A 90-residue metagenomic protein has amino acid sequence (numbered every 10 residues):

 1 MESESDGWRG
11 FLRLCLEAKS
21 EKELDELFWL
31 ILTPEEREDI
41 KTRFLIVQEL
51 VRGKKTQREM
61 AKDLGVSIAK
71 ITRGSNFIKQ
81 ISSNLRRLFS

Functional and structural regions predicted by a protein language model:
M1-A18: General nucleic-acid-binding
S20-K22: Inter-domain helical "communication" segments and dimerization helices that couple sensory or membrane-embedded modules
L24-R43: Short, Lys/Arg-enriched anionic-surface-contact patches
I40-K55: Short, amphipathic alpha-helical "recognition" segments used to contact nucleic acids or chromatin
G53, S67, I78-K79: The DNA-recognition helices of helix-turn-helix-type DNA-binding domains
G53-E59, S83: Short helix-capping/linker segments at secondary-structure and domain boundaries
R58-G65, I71: Short alpha-helical "recognition helix" segments of helix-turn-helix
S75-F89: Short, solvent-exposed alpha-helical "recognition" segments
